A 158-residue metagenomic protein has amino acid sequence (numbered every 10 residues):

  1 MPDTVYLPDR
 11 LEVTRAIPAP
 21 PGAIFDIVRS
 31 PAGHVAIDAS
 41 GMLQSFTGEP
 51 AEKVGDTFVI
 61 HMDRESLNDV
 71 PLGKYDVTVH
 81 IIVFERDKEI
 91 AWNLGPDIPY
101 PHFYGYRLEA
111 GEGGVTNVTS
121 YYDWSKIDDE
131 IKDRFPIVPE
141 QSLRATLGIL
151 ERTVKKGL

Functional and structural regions predicted by a protein language model:
M1-A51: Hydrophobic ligand-binding cavity/cleft-lining segments
T4-L7, H34-S40, L67-G73, G95-P99: Short, solvent-exposed secondary-structure boundary motifs
R10-E12, G73-T78, Y100-G105: Short, surface-exposed coil-to-beta transition loops
I17, R64, Y122-W124: Hydrophobic beta-strand positions in extracellular immunoglobulin-like domains
P18-G22, P50-K53, I82-K88, R107-N117: A short, structured loop/turn motif at beta-sheet edges
A23-V28, H34, F58-I60, I81 (+4 more regions): Hydrophobic pocket/interface hotspot
S45-G95, R152-L158: Glycine-rich portal/gate segments that line the openings of hydrophobic small-molecule binding cavities
A91-A145: Beta-strand/loop substructures that line and gate deep hydrophobic ligand-binding cavities in soluble
